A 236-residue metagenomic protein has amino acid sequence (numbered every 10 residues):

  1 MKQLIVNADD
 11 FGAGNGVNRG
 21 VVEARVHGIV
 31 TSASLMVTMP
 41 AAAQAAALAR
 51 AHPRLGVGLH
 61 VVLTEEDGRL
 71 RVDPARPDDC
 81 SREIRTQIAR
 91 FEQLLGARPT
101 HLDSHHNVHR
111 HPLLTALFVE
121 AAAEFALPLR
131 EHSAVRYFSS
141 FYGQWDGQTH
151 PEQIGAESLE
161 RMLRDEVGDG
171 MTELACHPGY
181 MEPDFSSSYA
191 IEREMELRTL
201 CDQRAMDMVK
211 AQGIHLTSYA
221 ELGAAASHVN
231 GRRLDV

Functional and structural regions predicted by a protein language model:
M1-N15: Boundary/entry segment of secreted carbohydrate-active catalytic domains
Q3-I5, V30-S34, R54-H60, P99-H101 (+3 more regions): Structural preference for beta-strand elements that scaffold enzyme active sites
D9-F11, M36-T38, H60-E66, H105-N107 (+4 more regions): Active-site beta-loop-alpha junctions enriched in small/polar residues
N15-A41: A short alpha/beta connector and helix-capping loop motif
V21-H27, A42-G58, E92-L95, D165-V167: Acidic (Asp/Glu)-rich catalytic clusters
D67-R90: Glycine/small-residue-rich loop that forms an oxyanion/phosphate-binding "nest" at active or ligand-binding sites
I88-V167: Catalytic domains of cell-wall/extracellular-matrix polysaccharide-remodeling enzymes, centered on de-N-acetylation
S187-V236: C-terminal domain-boundary segment and adjacent tail
